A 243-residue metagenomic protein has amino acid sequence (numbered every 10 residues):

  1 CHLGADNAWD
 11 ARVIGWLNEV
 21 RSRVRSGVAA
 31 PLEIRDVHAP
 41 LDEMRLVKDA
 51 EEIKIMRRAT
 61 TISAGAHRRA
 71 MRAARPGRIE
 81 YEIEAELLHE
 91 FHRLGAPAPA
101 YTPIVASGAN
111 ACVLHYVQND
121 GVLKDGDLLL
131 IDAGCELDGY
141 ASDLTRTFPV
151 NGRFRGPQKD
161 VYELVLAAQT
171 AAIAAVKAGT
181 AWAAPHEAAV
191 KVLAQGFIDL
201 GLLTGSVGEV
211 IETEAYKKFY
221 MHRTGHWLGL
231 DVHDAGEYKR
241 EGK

Functional and structural regions predicted by a protein language model:
C1-K243: Active-site neighborhoods and metal-handling regions in enzymes and metal-associated proteins
